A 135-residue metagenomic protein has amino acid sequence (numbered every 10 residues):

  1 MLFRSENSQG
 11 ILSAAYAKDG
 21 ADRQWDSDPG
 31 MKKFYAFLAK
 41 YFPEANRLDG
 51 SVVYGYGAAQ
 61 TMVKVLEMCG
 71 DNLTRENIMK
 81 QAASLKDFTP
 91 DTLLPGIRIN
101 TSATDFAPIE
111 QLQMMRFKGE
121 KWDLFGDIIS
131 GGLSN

Functional and structural regions predicted by a protein language model:
M1-N135: Extracytosolic ligand-binding ectodomains
